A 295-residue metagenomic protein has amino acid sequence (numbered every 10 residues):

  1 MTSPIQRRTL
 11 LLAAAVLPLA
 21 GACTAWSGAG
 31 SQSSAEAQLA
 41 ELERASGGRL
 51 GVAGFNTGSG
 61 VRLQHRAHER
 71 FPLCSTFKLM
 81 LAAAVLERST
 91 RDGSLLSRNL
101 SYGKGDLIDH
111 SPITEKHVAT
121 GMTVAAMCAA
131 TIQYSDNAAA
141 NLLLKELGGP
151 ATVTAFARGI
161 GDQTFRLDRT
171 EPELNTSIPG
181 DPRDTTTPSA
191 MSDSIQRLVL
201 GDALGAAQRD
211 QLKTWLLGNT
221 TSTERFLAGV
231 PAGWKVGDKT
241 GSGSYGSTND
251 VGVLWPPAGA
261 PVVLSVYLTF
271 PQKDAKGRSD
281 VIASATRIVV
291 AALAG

Functional and structural regions predicted by a protein language model:
T2-A15, G30-A40, E146, P150 (+2 more regions): Structured C-terminal helix/loop/strand segments within mature extracytoplasmic catalytic/sensor domains
A25-P72, I288-A292: Beta-lactamase-like hydrolase cores
S46-R49, L144-L200: Mid-domain, small-residue-enriched loop/turn segments at the edges of structured enzyme/sensor domains
G51-N56, Q64, M80, S101 (+2 more regions): Soluble periplasmic/extracytoplasmic beta-strand elements of cell-envelope proteins
G60, P72-L100, L264: Active-site SXXK
R91-K116: Short, glycine/proline-biased beta-turn/loop segments that scaffold the active-site neighborhood
L107-L143, P150, D184: Conserved catalytic neighborhood of penicillin-recognizing serine enzymes
